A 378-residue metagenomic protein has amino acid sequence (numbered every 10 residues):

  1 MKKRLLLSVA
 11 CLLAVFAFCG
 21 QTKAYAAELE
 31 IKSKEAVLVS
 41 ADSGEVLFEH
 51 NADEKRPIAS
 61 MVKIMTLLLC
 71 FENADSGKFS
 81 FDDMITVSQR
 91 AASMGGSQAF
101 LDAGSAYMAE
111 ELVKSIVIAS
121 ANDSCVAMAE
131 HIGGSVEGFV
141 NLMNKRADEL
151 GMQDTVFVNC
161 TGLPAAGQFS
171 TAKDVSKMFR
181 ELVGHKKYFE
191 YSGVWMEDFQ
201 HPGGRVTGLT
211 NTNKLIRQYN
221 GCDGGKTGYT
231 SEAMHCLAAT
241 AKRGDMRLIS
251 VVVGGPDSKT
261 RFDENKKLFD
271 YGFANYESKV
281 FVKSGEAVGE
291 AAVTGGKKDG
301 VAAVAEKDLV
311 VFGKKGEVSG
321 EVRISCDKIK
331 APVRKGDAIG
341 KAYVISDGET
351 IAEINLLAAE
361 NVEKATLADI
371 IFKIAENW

Functional and structural regions predicted by a protein language model:
K2-Y25: Sec-dependent N-terminal signal peptides of Gram-positive bacterial secreted proteins and lipoproteins
K3-L5, I64, R243: Hydrophobic alpha-helical segments, especially transmembrane helices and their immediate juxtamembrane helical caps
V15-F16, S76, G203: Residues in and immediately flanking transmembrane alpha helices
G20, A24-K173, K177-K186: Active-site-adjacent loops and short helices of periplasmic peptidoglycan-processing enzymes
M152-V156, P164-F169, K173-W378: Domain-terminus/edge residues, biased toward the C-terminal soluble/receptor-binding domains of extracytoplasmic
